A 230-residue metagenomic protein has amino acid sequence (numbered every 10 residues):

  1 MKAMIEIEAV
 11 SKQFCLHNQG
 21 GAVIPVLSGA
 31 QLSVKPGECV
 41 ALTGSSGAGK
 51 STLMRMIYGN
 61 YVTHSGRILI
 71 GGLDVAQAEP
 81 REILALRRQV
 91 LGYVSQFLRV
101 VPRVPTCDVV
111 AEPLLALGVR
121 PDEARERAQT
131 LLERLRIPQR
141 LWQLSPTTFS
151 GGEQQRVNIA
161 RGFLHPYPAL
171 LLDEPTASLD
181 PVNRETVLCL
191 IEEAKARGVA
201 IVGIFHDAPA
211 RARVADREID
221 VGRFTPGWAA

Functional and structural regions predicted by a protein language model:
Y58: Helix-to-loop junction immediately C-terminal to a conserved catalytic motif
G66-D74: Conserved ABC transporter NBD signature motif
D74, E123-R140: Conserved ABC ATPase "signature" region
V75-L91, A196: ABC ATPase NBD coupling module
V104-L115: Q-loop/switch helix immediately C-terminal to the Walker
S145-F149, E153: Conserved ABC ATPase signature
G162-F163: ABC ATPase C-loop
L170-D173: Catalytic Walker B motif of ABC-type/P-loop ATPase nucleotide-binding domains
